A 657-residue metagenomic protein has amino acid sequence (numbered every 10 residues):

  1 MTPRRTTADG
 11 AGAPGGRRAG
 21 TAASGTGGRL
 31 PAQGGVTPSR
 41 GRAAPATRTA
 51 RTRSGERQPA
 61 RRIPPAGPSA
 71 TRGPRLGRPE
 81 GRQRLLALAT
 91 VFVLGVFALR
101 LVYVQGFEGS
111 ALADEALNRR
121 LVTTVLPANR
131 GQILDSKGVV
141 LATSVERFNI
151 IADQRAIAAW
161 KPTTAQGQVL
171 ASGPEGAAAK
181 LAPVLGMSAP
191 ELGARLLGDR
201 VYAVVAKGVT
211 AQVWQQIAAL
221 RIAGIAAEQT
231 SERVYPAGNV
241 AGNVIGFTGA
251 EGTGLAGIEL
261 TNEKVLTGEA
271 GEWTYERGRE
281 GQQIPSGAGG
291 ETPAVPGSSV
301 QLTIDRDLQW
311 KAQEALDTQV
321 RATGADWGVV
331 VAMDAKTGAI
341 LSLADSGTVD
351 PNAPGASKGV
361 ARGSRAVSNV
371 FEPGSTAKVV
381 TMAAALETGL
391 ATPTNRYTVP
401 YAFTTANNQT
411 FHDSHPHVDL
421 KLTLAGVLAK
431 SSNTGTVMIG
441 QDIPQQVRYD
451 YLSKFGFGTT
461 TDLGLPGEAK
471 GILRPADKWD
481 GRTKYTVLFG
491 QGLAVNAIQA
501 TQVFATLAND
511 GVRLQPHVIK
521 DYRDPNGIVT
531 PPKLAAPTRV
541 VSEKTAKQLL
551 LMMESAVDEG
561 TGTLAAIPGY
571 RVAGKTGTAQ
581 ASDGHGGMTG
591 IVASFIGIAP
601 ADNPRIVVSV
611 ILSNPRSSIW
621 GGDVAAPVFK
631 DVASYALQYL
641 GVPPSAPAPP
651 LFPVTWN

Functional and structural regions predicted by a protein language model:
M1-Q58: N-terminal targeting leaders characterized by basic, low-complexity, disordered sequences that direct proteins
R5, R62, G77-A111: Hydrophobic alpha-helical transmembrane signal-anchor segments
R120, V125-N129, G324-G328, P516: Short, small/polar residue-rich loop motifs at catalytic or cofactor-binding pockets
S144-R155, S342-T348: Short beta->alpha transition motifs characteristic of CBS
I151-A152, A156, A165-S172, G176-G297 (+1 more regions): Small/polar-residue-rich segments within soluble enzyme cores
Y202, I284-G328: Conserved, well-ordered alpha-helix/loop/beta-strand core segments that scaffold catalytic motifs
R277-G289, D334-S375, V380-N614, L651-N657: Beta-lactam-recognizing serine transpeptidase/beta-lactamase-like catalytic domain environment
V529-L534, A626-N657: Short, gly/Ser/Thr-rich active-site loops of penicillin-recognizing serine hydrolases
